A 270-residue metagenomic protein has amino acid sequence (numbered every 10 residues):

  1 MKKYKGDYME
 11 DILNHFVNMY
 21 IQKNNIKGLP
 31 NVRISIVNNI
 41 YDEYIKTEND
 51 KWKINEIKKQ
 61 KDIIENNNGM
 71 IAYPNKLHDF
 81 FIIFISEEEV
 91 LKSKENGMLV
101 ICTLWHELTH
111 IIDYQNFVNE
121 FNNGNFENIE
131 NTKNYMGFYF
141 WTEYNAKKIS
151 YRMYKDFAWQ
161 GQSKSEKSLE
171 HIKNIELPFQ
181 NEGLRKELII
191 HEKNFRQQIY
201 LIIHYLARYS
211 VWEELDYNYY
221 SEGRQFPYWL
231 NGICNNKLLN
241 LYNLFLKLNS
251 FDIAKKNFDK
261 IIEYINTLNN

Functional and structural regions predicted by a protein language model:
K5-I34, E48: Zn2+-dependent metallopeptidase catalytic core
H15-M19, N145-M153, W229, K237-N240: Amphipathic alpha-helical segments that form well-ordered structural scaffolds and often line/cohere around active
V37, K46-I63: N-terminal accessory interaction module
N55-L99: Active-site scaffold of zinc-dependent metalloenzymes
M98-L99, D113-Y144: Post-HEXXH active-site segment of zinc metalloproteases
L99-E107: Short alpha-helical catalytic segment bearing the HExxH-like zincin motif of zinc-dependent metalloproteases
I129-Y205: Metalloprotease/metallohydrolase-associated module, dominated by Zn2+-dependent proteases
H171-N270: Pan-zinc metallopeptidase signature
